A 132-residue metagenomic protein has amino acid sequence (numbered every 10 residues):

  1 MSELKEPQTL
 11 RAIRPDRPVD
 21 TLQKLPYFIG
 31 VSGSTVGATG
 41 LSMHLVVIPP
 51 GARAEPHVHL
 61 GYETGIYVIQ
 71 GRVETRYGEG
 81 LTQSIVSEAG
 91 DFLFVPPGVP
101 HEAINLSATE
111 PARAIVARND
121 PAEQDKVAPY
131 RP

Functional and structural regions predicted by a protein language model:
M1-G40, E55, P129-P132: A short, N-terminal "cap"/entry segment at the start of jelly-roll beta-barrel domains of the cupin/DSBH fold
Y27, M43-V47, G65, S84 (+2 more regions): Conserved hydrophobic/aromatic beta-strand scaffold that supports enzyme active sites
V31, H44-L60: Conserved short histidine dyad/triad with adjacent acidic residue
V36-T39, I48-R53, Q70-E74, E123: Short, charged/polar surface micro-motifs in flexible loops or helix N-caps
R53, Y62-A89: A short beta-strand-loop-beta hairpin characteristic of the jelly-roll/cupin
E55-H57, T75-R76, Q83-S84, V95 (+1 more regions): Short beta-strand His + acidic residue motifs that chelate non-heme Fe in jelly-roll/DSBH and cupin folds
E88-A89, P97-E123: Ligand-binding loop in jelly-roll beta-barrel domains
D120-P132: Short peripheral tails and domain-boundary helices/loops at the edges of structured domains
